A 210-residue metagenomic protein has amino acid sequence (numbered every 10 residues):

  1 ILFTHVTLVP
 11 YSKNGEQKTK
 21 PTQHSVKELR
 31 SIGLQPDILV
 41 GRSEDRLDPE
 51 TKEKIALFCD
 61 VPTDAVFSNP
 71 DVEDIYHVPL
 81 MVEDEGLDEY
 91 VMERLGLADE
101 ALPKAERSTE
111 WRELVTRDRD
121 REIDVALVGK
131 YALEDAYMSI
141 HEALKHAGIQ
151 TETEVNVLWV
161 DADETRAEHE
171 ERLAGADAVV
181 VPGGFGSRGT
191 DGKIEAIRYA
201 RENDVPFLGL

Functional and structural regions predicted by a protein language model:
I1-L210: N-terminal beta1-alpha1 cap of cysteine-dependent amidohydrolase-like domains
